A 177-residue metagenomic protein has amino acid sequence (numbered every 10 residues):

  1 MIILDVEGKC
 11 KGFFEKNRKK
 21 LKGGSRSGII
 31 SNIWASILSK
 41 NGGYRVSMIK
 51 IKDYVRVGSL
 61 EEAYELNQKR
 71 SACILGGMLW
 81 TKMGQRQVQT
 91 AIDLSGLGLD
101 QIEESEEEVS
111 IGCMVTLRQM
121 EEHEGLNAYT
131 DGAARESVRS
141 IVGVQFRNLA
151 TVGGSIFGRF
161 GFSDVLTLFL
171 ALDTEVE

Functional and structural regions predicted by a protein language model:
M1-L4, C10, I30, L38: Short terminal hydrophobic/aromatic SLiMs and anchors at protein ends
I3, L21-S27: Low-complexity, intrinsically disordered Ser/Thr/Pro- and acidic-rich segments
D5, F14-E15: Compositionally biased, low-structure terminal segments
V6-E7, D53: Generic early N-terminus positional signal peaking at residue ~5-7
K9, K16-K20, N41: Polybasic, lysine-rich low-complexity intrinsically disordered segments
G42-E177: C-terminal structural segment of proteins
